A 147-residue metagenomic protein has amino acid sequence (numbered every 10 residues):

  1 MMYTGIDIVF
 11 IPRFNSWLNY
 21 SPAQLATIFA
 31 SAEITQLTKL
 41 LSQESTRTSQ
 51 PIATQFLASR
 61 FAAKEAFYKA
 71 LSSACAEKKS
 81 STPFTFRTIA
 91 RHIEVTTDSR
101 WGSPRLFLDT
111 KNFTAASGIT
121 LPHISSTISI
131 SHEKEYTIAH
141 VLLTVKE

Functional and structural regions predicted by a protein language model:
M1-E147: Core catalytic alpha/beta fold that binds nucleotide/phospho-ligands
